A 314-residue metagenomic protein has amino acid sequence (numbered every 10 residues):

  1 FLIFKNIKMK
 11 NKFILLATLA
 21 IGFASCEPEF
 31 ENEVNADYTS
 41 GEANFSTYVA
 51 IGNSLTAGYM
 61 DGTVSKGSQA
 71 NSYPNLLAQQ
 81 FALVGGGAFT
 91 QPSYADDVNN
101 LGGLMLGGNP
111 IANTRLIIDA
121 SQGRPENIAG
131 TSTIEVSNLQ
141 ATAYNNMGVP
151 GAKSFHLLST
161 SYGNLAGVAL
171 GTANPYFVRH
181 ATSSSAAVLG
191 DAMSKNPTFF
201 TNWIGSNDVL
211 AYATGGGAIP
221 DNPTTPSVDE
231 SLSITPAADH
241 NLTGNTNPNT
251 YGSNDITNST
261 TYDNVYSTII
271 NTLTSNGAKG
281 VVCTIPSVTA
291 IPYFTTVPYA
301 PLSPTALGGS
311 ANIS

Functional and structural regions predicted by a protein language model:
F1-K8: Short, Lys/Arg-enriched N-terminal segments with co-localized hydrophobic residues within the first ~10-30 amino acids
K10-F13, A20-T47, Y299: Bacterial Sec-dependent N-terminal signal peptides
N44-T47, G85, K195-F200, S275-V281: Loop/turn elements at helix/coil->beta-strand transitions in domains of secreted/extracellular proteins
S46-G62: Catalytic nucleophile-elbow at a beta strand-turn-alpha helix junction centered on a G-D-S/GDSL motif, marking
G52-N53, N202, C283: Active-site flanking residues adjacent to catalytic metal/cofactor-binding acidic residues
V64-N264, T268, S287-T289, F294: Conserved SGNH/GDSL esterase-like catalytic core that processes O-acyl groups on lipids and polysaccharides
V265-L273, V282: Extended, low-complexity cationic-aromatic segments
Y293-S314: Mobile gating loops/cap/lid regions near enzyme active sites that modulate substrate access
